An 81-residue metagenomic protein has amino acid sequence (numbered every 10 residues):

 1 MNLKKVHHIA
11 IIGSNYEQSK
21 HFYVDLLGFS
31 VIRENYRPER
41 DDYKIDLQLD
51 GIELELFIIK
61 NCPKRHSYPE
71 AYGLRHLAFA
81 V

Functional and structural regions predicted by a protein language model:
M1-V6, S30-A78: Vicinal oxygen chelate
A10-I12, A78-A80: Short hydrophobic/aromatic beta-strand micro-patches that form the beta-sheet surface supporting nucleotide- or nucleic
S19-V24: Conserved active-site tyrosine of GNAT-family acetyltransferases
